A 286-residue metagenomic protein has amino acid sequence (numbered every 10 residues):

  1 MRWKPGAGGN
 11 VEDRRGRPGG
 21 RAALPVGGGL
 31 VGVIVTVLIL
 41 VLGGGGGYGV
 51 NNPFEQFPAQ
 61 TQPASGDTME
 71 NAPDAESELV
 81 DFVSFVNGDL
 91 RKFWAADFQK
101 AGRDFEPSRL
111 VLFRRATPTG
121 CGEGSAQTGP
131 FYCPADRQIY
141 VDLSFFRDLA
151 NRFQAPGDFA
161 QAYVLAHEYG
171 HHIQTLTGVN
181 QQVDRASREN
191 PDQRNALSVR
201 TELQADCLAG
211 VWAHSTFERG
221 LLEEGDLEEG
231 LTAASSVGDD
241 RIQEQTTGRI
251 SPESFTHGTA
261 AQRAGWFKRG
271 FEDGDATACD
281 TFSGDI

Functional and structural regions predicted by a protein language model:
G6-A22, G28, G32-T256, G265-K268 (+2 more regions): A Zn2+-metalloprotease active-site environment signal
Q262: Short alpha-helical
